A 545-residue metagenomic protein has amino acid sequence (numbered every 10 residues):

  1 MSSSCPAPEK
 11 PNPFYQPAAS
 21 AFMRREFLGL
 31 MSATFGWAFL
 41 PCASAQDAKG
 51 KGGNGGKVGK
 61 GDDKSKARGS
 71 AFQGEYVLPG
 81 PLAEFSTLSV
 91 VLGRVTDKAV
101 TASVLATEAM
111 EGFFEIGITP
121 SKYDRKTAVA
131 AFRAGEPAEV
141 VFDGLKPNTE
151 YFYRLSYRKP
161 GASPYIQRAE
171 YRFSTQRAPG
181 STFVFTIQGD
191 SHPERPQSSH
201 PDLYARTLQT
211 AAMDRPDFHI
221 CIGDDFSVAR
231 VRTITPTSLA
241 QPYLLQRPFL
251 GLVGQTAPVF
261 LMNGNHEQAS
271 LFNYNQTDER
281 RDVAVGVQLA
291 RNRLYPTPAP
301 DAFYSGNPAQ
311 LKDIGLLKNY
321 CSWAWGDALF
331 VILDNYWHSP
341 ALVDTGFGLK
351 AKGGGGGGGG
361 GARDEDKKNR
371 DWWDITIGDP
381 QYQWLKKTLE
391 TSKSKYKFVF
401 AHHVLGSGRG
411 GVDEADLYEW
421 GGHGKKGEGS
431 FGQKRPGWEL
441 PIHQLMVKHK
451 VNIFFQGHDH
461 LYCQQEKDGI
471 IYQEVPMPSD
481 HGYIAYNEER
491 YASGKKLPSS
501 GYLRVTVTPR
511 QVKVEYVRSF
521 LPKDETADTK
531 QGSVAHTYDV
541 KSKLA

Functional and structural regions predicted by a protein language model:
M1-M23, A33-W37: N-terminal secretory signal peptides
C5, N12, G61-A485, K495-K496 (+1 more regions): Metal-dependent phosphoester/phosphodiester hydrolase catalytic core
S20-E26, F35-G52, G61-R68: N-terminal twin-arginine translocation
